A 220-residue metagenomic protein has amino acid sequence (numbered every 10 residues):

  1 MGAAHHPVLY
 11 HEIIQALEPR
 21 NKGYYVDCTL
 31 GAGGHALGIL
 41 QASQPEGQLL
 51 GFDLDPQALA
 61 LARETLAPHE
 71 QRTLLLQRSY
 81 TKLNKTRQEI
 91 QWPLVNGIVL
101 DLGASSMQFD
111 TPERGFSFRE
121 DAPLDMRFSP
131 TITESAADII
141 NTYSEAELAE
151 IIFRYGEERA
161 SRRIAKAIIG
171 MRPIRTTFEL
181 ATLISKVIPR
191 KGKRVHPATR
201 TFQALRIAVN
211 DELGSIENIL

Functional and structural regions predicted by a protein language model:
M1-L220: S-adenosyl-L-methionine-dependent methyltransferase catalytic core, i.e., the SAM/SAH-binding region
